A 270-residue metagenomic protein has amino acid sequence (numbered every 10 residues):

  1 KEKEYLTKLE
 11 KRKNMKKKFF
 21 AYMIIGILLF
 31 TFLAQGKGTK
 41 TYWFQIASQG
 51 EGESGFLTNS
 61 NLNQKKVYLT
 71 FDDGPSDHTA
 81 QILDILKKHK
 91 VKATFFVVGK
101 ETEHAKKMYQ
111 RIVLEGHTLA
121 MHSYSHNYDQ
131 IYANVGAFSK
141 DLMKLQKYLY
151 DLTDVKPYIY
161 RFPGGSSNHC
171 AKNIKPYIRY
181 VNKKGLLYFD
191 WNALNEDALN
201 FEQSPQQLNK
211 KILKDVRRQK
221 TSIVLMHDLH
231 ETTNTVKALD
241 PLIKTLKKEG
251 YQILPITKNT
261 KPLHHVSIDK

Functional and structural regions predicted by a protein language model:
K1-Y68, D84-A93, Q206, Q219-K270: Terminal accessory/targeting
F19-F20, F30-F32, F44, F56 (+7 more regions): Phenylalanine-focused residue identity feature
K40-A137, M143-K156, R161, T245 (+1 more regions): Active-site beta->alpha N-cap acidic-glycine motif
H126-K247, Y251-Q252, K258-K261, H265-D269: Catalytic domains of cell-wall/extracellular-matrix polysaccharide-remodeling enzymes, centered on de-N-acetylation
